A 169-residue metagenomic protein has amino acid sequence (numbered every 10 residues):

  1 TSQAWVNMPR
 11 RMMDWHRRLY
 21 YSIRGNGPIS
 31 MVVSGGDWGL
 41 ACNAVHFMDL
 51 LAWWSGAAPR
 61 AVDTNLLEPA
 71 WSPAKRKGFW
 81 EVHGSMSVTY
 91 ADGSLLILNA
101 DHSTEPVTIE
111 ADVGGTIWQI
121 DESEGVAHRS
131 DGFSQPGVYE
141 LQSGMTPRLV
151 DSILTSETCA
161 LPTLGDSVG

Functional and structural regions predicted by a protein language model:
T1-A44: A contiguous active-site-proximal alpha/beta segment in oxidoreductase catalytic domains
Q3, D151-G169: C-terminal helix-rich "cap/oligomerization" subdomain common to oxidoreductases
M13-D14, C42-D49, S143-P147, G165-V168: A structural signal for well-ordered alpha-helical segments within the folded catalytic domains of diverse enzymes
S30-P106, G165: Rossmann-like dinucleotide-binding domain that binds NAD(P)(H)
G35-A41, F133-E140: A short glycine-threonine-serine/GTX helix/turn-capping micro-motif
M86, V107-D112, E124-G132: Short polybasic amphipathic segments
L96-L98, G115-E122: Broad, structure-driven detector of short, well-ordered beta-strand segments within folded domains
Q119-I120, P136-V150, P162-G165: Active-site loop of classical SDR/Rossmann-like NAD(P)-dependent oxidoreductases, centered on the catalytic Tyr-X3-Lys
